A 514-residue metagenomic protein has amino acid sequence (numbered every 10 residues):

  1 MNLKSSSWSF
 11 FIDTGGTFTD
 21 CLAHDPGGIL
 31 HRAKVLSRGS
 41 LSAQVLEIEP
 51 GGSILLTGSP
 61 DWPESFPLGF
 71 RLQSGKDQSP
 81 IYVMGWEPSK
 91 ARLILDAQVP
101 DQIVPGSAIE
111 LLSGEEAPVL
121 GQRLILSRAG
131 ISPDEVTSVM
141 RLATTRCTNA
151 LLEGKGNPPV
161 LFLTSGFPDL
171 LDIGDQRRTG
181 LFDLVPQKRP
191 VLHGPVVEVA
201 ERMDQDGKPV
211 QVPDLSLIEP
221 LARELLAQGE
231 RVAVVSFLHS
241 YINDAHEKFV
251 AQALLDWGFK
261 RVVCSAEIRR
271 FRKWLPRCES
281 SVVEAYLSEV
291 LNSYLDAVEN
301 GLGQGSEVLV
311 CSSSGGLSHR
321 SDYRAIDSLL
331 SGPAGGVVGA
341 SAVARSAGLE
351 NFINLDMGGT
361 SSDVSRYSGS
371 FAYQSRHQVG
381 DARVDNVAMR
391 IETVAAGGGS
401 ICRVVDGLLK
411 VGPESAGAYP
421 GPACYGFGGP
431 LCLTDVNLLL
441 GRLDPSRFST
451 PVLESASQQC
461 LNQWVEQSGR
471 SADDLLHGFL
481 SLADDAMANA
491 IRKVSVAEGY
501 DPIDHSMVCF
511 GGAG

Functional and structural regions predicted by a protein language model:
M1-G514: N-terminally biased helix-coil "hinge/interface" segments that flank
